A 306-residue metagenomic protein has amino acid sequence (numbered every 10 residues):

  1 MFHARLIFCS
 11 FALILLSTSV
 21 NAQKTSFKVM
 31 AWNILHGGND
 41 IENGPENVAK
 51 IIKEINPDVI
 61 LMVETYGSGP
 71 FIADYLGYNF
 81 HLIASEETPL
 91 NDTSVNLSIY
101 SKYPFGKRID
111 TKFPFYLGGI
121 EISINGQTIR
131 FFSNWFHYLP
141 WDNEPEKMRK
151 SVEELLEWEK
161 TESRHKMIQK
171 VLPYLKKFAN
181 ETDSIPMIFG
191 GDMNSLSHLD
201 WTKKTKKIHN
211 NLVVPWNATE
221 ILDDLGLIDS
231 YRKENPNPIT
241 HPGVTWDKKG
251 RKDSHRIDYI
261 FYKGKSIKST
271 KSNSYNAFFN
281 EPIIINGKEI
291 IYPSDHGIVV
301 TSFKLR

Functional and structural regions predicted by a protein language model:
F2-L6, V20-Y75, P89, T93-S94 (+3 more regions): N-terminal, active-site-proximal structural segment of metallo-dependent hydrolase catalytic domains
L6-L16: Sec-dependent N-terminal signal peptides
K28-A31, V59-V63, S98-I99, R130-S133 (+5 more regions): Structural recognition of the beta-strand scaffold that forms the well-ordered cores of secreted hydrolase catalytic
G37-N39, Y66-F71, D92, L139-D142 (+4 more regions): Active-site environment of divalent metal-dependent phosphoester hydrolases
V59-P145: Structured beta-strand-rich core segments of catalytic domains in phosphoester-bond hydrolases
D110-T111, K177-M187, S195-R306: Metal-dependent phosphoester-hydrolase catalytic domains
D142-E162: A solvent-exposed, charged loop/short amphipathic helix patch at secondary-structure junctions
K160-M193: His/acidic metal-ligating clusters that form di-metal
